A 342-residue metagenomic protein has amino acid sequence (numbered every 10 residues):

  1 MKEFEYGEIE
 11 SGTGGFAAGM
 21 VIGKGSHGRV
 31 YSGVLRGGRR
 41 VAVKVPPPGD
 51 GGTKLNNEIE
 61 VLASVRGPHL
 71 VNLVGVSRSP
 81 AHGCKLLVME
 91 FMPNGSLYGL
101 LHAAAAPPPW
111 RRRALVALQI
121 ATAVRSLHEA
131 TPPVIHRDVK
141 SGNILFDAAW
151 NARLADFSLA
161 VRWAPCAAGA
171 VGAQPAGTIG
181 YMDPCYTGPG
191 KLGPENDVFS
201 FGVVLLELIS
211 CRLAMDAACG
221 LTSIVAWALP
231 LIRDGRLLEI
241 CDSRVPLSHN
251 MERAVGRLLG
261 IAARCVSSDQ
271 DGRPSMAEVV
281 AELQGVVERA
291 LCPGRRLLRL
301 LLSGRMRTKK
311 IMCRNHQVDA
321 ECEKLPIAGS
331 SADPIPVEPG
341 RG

Functional and structural regions predicted by a protein language model:
M1, M251-R257, I261, D269 (+1 more regions): Intrinsically disordered, low-complexity cytosolic regulatory tails and linkers adjacent to catalytic/signaling modules
G19-S26, V30: Protein kinase glycine-rich loop
R29-P48: Glycine-rich ATP phosphate-binding loop
V74-K85: Short beta-strand micro-motifs within the conserved protein kinase catalytic domain, predominantly in the N-lobe
M92-A103, R236: Structural motif in protein kinase domains
H128-D147: Catalytic-loop of the protein kinase fold
D197: Conserved catalytic-loop aspartate of Hanks-type protein kinases
